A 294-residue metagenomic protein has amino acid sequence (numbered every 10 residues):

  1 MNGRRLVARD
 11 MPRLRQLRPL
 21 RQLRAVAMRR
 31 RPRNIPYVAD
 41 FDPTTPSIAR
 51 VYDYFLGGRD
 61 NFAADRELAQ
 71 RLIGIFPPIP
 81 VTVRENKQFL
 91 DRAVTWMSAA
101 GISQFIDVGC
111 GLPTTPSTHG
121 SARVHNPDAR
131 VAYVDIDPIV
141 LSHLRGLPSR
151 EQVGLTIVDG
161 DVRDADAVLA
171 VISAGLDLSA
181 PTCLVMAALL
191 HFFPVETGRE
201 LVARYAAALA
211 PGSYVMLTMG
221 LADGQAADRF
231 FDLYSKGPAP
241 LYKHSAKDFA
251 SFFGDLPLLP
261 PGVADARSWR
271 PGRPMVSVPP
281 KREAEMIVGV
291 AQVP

Functional and structural regions predicted by a protein language model:
N2-G160, A165-D166, V171-L178, A206 (+1 more regions): Rossmann-like AdoMet
A167-V168, F192-R204: A short, conserved alpha-helix within the catalytic core of class I
D177-T197: A short SAM/SAH-binding and catalytic strip from SAM-dependent methyltransferases
C183, L209-M219: Conserved beta-strand signature within the Rossmann-like core of class I S-adenosyl-L-methionine
L189, T218-L221: Short strand-turn motif at the edge of the Rossmann-like AdoMet-binding core
G224-A239: Short, glycine-/aromatic-enriched active-site segment of Class I SAM-dependent methyltransferases
L241-V263: Short alpha-helix
P271-P294: Core SAM-dependent methyltransferase catalytic element
